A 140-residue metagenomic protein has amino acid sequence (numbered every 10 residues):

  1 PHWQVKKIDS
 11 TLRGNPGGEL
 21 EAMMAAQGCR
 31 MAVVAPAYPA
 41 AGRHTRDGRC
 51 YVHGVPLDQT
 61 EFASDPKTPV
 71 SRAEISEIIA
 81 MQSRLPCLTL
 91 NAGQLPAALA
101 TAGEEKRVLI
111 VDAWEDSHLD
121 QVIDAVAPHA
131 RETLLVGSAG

Functional and structural regions predicted by a protein language model:
P1-Q4, I8-Q121: Cap/lid and interdomain-hinge subdomains that line or gate substrate/regulatory clefts in soluble alpha/beta enzymes
E105, H129-A130: Short, well-ordered loop/turn elements at secondary-structure boundaries
Q121-P128: Glycine-rich ThDP/TPP pyrophosphate-binding loop and its adjacent helix/strand module within ThDP-dependent enzymes
A130-G140: Acidic, glycine-rich loop-and-beta core segments that form the ion-binding/anion-interacting portion of active sites
